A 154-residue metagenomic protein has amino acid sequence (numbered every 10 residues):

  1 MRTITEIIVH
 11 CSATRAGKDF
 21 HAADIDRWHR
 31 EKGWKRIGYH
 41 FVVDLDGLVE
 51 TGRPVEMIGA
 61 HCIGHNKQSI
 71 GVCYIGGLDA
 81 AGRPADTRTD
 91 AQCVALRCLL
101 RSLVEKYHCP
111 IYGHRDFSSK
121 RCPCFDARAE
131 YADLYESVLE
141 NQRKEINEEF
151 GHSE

Functional and structural regions predicted by a protein language model:
M1-I8, S12, L45-V49, P54 (+2 more regions): Basic/polar, cationic surfaces and motifs that engage anionic cell-wall and phosphate/carboxylate ligands
M1-Y39: Cell wall/extracellular polymer interaction/catalysis modules
G33, H61-H65: Short, conserved, surface-exposed binding loops centered on an aromatic residue
E56-I58: A short acidic/small-residue loop/turn micro-motif
